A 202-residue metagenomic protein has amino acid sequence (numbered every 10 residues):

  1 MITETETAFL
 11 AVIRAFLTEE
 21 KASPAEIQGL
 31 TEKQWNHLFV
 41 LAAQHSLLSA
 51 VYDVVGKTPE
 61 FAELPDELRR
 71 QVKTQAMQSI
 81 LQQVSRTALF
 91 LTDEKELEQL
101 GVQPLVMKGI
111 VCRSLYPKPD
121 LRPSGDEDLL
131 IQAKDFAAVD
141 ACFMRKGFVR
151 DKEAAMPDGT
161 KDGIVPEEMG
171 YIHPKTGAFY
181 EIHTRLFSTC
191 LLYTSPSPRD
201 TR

Functional and structural regions predicted by a protein language model:
M1-I2, F9-L10, R14: Non-catalytic N-terminal targeting/anchoring module and adjacent flexible stem/linker that precedes the structured
E4-T7, T18-K108: Helical scaffold of the NTase/Pol beta-like nucleotidyltransferase catalytic core
N36, A137-D140, R202: Generic structural signal for individual residues within well-ordered alpha-helical segments across diverse proteins
Q83-R86, D120-P123, D128-Q132, F136 (+2 more regions): Short capping loops/turns at secondary-structure boundaries
L91-E127, I131-M144: Active-site nucleotide-donor binding segment shared across nucleotidyl transfer reactions
F148-C190: Conserved catalytic core of two-metal-ion nucleotidyltransferases
Y193-R202: Single conserved hydrophobic/aromatic residue that forms the stacking wall/gate of nucleotide- or nucleobase-binding
